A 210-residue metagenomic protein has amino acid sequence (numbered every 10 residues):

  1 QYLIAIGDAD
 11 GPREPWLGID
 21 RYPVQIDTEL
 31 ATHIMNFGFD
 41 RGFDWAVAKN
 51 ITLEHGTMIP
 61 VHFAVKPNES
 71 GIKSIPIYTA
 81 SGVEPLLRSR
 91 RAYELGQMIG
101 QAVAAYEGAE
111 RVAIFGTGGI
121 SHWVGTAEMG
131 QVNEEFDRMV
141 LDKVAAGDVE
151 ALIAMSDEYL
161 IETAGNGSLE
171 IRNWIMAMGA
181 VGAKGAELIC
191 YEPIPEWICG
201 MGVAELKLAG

Functional and structural regions predicted by a protein language model:
Q1-E94, A105, A127-G210: Flexible, D/E/H-enriched segments
I77, E110-G118: Beta-strand elements within well-structured catalytic alpha/beta cores of enzymes that handle phosphate/sulfate esters
G96, G116-G118, G200: Glycine-centered flexibility sites
Q97-V112: Non-transmembrane, aqueous-exposed alpha-helical and coiled segments at domain scale
R111, S121-T126: A structural signal for small-residue-enriched, beta-sheet-centric alpha/beta enzyme cores and oligomeric scaffold folds
